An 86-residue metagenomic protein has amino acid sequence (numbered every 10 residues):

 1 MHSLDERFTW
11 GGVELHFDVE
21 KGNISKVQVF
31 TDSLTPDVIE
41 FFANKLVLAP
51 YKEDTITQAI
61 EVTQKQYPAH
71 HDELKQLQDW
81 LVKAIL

Functional and structural regions predicted by a protein language model:
M1-V19: Structured beta-strand/loop patches that form or line metal/cofactor-binding pockets in enzymes
N23-L86: Active-site- and interface-proximal helix/loop "cap" or "latch" segments in soluble metabolic and energy-transducing
